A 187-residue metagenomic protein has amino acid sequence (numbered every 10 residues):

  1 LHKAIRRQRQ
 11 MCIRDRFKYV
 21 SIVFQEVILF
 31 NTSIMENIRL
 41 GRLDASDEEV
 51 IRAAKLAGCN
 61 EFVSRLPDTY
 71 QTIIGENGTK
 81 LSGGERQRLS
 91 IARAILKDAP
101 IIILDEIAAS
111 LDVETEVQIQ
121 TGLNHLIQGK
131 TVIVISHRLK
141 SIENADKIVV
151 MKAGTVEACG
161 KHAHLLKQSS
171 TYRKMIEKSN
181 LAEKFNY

Functional and structural regions predicted by a protein language model:
L1, V63, G78: Glycine-rich ATP-lid/hinge loop adjacent to the conserved G-boxes
L1-R9, I13-D15: Single conserved hydrophobic/aromatic residue that forms the stacking wall/gate of nucleotide- or nucleobase-binding
Q10, E48, R52, V63 (+1 more regions): Primarily ABC-family ATPase nucleotide-binding module
K18-E26, I34-N37, A53-C59, T69-S170 (+1 more regions): ABC-family ATPase nucleotide-binding domain "signature/switch" substructure
N31: The conserved phosphate-sensing helix
R39-D47, E61: ABC-type ATPase nucleotide-binding domains, specifically the catalytic core motifs of the NBD
E177-Y187: ABC ATPase nucleotide-binding domains
